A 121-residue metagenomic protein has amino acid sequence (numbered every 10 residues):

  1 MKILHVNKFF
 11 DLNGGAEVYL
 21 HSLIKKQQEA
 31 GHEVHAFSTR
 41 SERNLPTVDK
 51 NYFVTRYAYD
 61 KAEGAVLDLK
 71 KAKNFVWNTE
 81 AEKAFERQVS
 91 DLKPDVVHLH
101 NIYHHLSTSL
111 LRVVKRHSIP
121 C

Functional and structural regions predicted by a protein language model:
M1-R43, S90-L92, L110-P120: N-terminal subdomain of nucleotide-sugar transferases
D11-N13, K73-N74, H98-L99: A generic structural signal for short
Y19, Y52, Y57-Y59, Y103 (+1 more regions): Sequence-level detector for tyrosine residue identity
A30-V96: A conserved catalytic-core segment of Leloir-type glycosyltransferases
N78, L99-H104: Short His-centered aromatic/hydrophobic patch
S107: Active-site and adjacent substrate-binding regions of carbohydrate-active enzymes
